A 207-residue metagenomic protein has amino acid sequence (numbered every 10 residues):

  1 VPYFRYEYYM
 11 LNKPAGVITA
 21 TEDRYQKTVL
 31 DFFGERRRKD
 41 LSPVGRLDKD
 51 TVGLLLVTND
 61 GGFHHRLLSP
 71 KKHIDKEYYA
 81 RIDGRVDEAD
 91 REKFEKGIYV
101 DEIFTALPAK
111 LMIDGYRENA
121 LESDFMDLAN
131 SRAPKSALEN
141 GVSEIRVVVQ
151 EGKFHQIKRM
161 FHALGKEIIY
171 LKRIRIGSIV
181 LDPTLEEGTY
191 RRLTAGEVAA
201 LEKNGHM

Functional and structural regions predicted by a protein language model:
V1-M207: Basic, flexible Lys/Arg- and Gly-enriched helix-loop patches that mediate nucleic-acid binding at interfaces with rRNA
